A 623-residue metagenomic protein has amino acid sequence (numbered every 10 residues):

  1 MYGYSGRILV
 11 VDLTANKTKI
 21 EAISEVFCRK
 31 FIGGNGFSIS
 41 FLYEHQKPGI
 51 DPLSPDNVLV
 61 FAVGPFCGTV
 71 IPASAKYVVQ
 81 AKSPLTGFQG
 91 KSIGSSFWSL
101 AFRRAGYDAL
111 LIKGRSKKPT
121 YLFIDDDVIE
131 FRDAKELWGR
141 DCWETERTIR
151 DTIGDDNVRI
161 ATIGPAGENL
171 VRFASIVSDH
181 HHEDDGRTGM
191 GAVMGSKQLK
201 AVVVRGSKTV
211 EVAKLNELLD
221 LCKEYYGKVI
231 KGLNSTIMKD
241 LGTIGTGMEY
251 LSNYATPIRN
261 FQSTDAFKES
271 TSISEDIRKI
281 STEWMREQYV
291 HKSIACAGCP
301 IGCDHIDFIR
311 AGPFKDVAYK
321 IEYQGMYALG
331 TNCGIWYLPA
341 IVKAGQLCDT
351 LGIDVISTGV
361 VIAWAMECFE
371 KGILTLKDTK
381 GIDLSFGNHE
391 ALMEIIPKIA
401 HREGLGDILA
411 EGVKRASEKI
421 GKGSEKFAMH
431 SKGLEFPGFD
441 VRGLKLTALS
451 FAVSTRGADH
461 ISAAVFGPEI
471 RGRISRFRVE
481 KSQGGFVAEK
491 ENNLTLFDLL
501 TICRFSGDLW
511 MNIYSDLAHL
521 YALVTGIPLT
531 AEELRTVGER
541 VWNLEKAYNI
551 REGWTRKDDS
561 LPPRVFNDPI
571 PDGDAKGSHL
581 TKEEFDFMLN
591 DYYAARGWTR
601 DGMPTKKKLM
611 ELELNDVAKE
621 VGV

Functional and structural regions predicted by a protein language model:
M1-R187, G191-A192, S196-T236, I244-R278: Protein-protein interaction/assembly regions in multi-subunit complexes
R150, N157-I160, P165-T188, M194-V623: Extended C-terminal regions of large enzymes
